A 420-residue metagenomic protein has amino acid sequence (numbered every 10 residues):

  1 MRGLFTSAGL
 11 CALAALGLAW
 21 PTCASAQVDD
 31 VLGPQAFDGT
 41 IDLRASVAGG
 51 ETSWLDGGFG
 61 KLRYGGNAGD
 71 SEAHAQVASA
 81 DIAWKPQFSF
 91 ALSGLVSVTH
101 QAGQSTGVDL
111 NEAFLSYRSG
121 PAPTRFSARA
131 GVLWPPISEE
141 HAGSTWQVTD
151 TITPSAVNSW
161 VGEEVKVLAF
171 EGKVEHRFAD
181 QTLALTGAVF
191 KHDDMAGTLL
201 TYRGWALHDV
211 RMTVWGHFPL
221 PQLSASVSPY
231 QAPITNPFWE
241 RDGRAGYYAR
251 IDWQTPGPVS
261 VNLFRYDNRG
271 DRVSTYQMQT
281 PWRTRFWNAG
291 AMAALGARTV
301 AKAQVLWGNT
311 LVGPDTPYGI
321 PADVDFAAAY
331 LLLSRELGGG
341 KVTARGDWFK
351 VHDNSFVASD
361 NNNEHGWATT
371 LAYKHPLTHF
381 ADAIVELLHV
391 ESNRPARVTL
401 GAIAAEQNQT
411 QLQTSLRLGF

Functional and structural regions predicted by a protein language model:
M1-L4: Positively charged n-region of N-terminal signal peptides that target proteins for export
A8-W20: Bacterial N-terminal signal peptides
W20-S71, D193-S224, P237, A381: Outer-membrane beta-barrel biogenesis signature
P34-F37, D42-G50, G69-W205, D252-P256 (+4 more regions): Outer membrane beta-barrel
L62-N67, S97-V98, T151-A156, P229-N236 (+4 more regions): Extracytoplasmic loops and strand-loop junctions of Gram-negative outer membrane beta-barrel proteins
G69-V77, S105-D109, S159-K166, W239-G243 (+4 more regions): Short sequence motifs at beta-strands and strand-loop junctions characteristic of Gram-negative outer-membrane
F114-Y117, H141, P258-F420: Outer-membrane beta-barrel pore domains
R118-A128, E163-L331: Signature for the C-terminal beta-barrel architecture of outer-membrane proteins
